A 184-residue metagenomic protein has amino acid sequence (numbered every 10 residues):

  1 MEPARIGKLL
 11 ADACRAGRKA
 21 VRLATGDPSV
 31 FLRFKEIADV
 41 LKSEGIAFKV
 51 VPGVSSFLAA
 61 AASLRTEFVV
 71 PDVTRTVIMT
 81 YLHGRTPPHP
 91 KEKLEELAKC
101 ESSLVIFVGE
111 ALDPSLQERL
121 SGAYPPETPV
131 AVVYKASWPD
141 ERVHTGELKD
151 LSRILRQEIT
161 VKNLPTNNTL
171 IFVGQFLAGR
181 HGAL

Functional and structural regions predicted by a protein language model:
M1, T25, V108: Short, surface-exposed alpha-helical recognition segments that flank or form part of ligand/macromolecule-binding
M1-A13: A cross-family phosphate/adenosyl-ligand binding-site feature
R5, R15-V21, R33-D39, T76 (+1 more regions): A contiguous loop/helix-start segment that scaffolds small-molecule binding in enzyme catalytic cores
D12-G84: Short glycine-cluster motifs
